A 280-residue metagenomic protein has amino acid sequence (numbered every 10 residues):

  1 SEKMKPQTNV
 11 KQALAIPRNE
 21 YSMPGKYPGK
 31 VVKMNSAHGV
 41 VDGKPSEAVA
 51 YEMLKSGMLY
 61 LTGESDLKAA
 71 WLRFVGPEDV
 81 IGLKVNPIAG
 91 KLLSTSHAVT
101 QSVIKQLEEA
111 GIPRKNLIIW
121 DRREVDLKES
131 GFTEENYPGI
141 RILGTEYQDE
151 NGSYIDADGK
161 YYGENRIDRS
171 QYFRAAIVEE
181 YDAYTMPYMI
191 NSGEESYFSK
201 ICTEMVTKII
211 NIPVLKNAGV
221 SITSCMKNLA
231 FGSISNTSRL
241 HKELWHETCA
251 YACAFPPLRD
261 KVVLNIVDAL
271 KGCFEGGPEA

Functional and structural regions predicted by a protein language model:
K3-P77, G90, S94-Q101, K105-A280: Extended, low-polarity segments enriched in aliphatic/aromatic residues
